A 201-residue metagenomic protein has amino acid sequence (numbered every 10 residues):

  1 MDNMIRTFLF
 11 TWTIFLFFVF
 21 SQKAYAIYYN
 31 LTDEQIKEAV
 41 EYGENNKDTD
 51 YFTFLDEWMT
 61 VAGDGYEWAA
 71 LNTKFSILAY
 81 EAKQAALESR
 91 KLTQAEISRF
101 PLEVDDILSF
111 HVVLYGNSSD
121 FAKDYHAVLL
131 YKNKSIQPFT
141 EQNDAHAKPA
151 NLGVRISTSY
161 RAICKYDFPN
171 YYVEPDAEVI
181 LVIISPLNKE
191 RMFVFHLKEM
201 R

Functional and structural regions predicted by a protein language model:
M1-T11: Bacterial N-terminal signal peptides that target proteins for export
T11-V19: Bacterial N-terminal signal peptides
S21-K23: N-terminal signal peptide c-region/cleavage motif recognized by signal peptidases
Y25-R201: Conserved functional micro-motifs across diverse proteins
